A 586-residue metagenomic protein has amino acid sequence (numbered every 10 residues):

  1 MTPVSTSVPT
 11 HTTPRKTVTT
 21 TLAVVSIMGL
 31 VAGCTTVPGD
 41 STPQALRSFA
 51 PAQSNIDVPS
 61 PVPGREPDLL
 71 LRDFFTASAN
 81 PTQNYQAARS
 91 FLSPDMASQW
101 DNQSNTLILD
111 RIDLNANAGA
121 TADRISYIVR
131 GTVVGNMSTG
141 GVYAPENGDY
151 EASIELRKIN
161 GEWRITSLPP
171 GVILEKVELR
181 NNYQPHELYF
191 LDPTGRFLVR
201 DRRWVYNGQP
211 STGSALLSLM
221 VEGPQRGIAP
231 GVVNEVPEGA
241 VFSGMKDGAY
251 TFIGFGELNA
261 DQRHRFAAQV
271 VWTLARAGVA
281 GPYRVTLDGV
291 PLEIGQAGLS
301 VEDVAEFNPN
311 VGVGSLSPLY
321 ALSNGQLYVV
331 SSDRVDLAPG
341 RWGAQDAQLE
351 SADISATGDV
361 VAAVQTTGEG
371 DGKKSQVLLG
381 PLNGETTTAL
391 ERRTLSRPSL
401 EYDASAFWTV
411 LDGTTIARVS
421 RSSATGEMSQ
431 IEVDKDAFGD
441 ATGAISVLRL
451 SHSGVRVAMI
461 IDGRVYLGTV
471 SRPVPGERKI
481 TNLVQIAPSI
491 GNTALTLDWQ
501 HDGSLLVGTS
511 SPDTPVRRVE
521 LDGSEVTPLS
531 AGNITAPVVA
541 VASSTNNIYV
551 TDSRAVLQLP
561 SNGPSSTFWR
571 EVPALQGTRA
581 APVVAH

Functional and structural regions predicted by a protein language model:
T2-S7, A23, T35-H586: Bimodal "functional hotspot" detector
P3-T17: Intrinsically disordered, low-complexity terminal tails and inter-domain linkers enriched for S/T/G/P/D/E
R15-M28: Sec-dependent N-terminal signal peptides
G29-G33: C-terminal motif of bacterial Sec signal peptides marking the signal peptidase cleavage site
